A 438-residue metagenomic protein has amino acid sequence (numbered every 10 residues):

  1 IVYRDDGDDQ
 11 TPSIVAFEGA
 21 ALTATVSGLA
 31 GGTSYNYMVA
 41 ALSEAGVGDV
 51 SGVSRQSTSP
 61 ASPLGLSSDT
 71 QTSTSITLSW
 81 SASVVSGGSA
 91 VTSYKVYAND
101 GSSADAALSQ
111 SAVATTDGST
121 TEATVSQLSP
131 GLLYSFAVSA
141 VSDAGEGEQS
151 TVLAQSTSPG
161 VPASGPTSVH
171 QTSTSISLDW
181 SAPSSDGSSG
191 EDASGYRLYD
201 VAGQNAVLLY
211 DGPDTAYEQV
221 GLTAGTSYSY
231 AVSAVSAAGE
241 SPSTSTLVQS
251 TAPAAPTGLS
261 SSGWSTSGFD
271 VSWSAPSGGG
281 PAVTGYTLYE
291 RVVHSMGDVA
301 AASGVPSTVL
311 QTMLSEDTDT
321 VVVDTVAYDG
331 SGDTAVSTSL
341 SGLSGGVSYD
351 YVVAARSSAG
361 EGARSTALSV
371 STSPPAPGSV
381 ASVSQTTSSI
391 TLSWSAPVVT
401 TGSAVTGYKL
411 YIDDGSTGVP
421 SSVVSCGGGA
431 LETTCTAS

Functional and structural regions predicted by a protein language model:
V2-G31, Y94-S129, Q149, S194-A224 (+3 more regions): Recognizes extended acidic, P/S/T-rich segments that occur within or adjacent to Ig-like beta-sandwich modules
R4, A30-T33, S54, D69 (+20 more regions): Sensor of tandemly repeated, compositionally biased sequence architecture
G19, A24, A40-A41, G52 (+20 more regions): Small side chains
V26-A45, V125-G145, Q219-G239, L340-G360 (+1 more regions): Beta-strand-rich modules
G31, G46-S89, P130, G145-G190 (+4 more regions): Pro/Thr/Ser/Gly-rich low-complexity, intrinsically disordered linker/stalk tracts
Y35-Y37, W80, Y94, F136 (+7 more regions): Conserved hydrophobic/aromatic "anchor" residues that stabilize well-ordered secondary structure elements
A41, A82, A98, A140 (+6 more regions): Hydrophobic beta-strand positions in extracellular immunoglobulin-like domains
